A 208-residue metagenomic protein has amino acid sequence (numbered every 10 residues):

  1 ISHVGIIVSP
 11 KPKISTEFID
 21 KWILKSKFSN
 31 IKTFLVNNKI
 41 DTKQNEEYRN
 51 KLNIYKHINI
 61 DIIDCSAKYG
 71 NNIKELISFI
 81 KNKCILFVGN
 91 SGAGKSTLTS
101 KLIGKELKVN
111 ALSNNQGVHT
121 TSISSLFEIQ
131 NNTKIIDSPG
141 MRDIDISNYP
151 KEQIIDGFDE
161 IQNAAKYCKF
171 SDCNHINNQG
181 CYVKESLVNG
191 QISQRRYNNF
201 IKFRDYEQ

Functional and structural regions predicted by a protein language model:
H3-V4, V8, K25-T33, I40 (+2 more regions): Helix-rich effector regions associated with P-loop NTPase G domains
S9-I58: Phosphate-binding glycine-rich loops and their immediate beta-loop-alpha structural context
K13, K95-S96, D143, N177: Short glycine-rich, flexible loops that bind phosphorylated cofactors or substrates
I14, K43-Q44, N71, L102 (+1 more regions): Catalytic P-loop NTPase motifs of RecA-like helicase/translocase cores
T42-A93: Canonical P-loop GTPase G-domain recognition
K51-Y55, N82, I103-E106, E152-I154: Short, hinge-like loop/turn segments at secondary-structure boundaries
